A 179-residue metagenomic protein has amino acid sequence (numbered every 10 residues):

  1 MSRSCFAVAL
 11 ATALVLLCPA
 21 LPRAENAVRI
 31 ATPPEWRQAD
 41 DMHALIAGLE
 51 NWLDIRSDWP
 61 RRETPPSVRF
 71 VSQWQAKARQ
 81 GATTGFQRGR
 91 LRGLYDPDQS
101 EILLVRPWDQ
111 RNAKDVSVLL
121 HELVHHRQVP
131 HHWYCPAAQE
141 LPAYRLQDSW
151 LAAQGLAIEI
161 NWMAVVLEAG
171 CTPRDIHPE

Functional and structural regions predicted by a protein language model:
M1-C5: Positively charged n-region of N-terminal signal peptides that target proteins for export
A7-C18: Bacterial N-terminal signal peptides
A20-A24: Sec/Tat signal peptide C-region and signal peptidase I cleavage site
E25-R37, Q99-L104, R127-V129: Acidic/histidine-rich, surface-exposed loop or edge segments in extracytoplasmic proteins
P34, D40-I102, I158-E159, A164: Auxiliary, metal-adjacent structural segments of Zn-dependent hydrolase domains
L103-L119: Short pre-active-site segment immediately N-terminal to the catalytic Zn-binding motif
S117-P130: Active-site recognition of the HExxH zinc-binding catalytic motif
C135-C171: Post-HExxH zinc-binding segment in Zn-dependent metallohydrolases
